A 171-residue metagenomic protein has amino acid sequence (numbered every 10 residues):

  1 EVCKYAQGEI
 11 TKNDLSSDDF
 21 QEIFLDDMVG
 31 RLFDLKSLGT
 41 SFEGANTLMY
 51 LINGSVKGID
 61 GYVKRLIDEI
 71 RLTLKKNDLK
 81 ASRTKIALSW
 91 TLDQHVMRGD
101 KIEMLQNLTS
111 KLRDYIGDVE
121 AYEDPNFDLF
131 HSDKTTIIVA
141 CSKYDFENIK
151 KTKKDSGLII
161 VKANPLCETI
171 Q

Functional and structural regions predicted by a protein language model:
E1-Q171: Structural/interface elements that position substrates and couple domains in central-metabolism enzymes
